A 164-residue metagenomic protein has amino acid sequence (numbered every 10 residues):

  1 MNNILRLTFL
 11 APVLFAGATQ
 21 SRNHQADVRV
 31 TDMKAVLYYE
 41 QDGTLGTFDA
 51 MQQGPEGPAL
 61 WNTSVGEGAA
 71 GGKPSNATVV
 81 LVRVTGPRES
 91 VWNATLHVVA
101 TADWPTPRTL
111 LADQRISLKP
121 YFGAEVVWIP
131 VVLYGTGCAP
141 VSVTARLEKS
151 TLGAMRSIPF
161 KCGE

Functional and structural regions predicted by a protein language model:
M1-R6: Positively charged n-region of N-terminal signal peptides that target proteins for export
L7-A16: Bacterial N-terminal signal peptides
R22-G57: A eukaryote-biased signal for short, well-structured alpha-helical docking elements
E56-G86: Contiguous beta-strand segments within globular domains
P87-A112, A145-L147: Extended low-complexity, serine/threonine- and proline-enriched intrinsically disordered segments
P87-R88, R108-S142: Short, solvent-exposed, Trp/other aromatic-anchored flexible loops in extracytoplasmic proteins
G137-G153: Internal, hydrophobic beta-strand segments that form the core of beta-sheet-rich folds
L152-E164: Edge beta-strands of extracellular beta-sandwich domains
